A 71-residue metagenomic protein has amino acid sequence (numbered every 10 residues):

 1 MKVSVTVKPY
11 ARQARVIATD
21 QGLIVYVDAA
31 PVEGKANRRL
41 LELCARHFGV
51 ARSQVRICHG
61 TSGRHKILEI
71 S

Functional and structural regions predicted by a protein language model:
M1-G34, R38-E42, V50-R52, R56-S71: Contiguous, often N-terminal, cationic amphipathic patches that form binding interfaces
A45: The alpha-helix within a helix-turn-helix
